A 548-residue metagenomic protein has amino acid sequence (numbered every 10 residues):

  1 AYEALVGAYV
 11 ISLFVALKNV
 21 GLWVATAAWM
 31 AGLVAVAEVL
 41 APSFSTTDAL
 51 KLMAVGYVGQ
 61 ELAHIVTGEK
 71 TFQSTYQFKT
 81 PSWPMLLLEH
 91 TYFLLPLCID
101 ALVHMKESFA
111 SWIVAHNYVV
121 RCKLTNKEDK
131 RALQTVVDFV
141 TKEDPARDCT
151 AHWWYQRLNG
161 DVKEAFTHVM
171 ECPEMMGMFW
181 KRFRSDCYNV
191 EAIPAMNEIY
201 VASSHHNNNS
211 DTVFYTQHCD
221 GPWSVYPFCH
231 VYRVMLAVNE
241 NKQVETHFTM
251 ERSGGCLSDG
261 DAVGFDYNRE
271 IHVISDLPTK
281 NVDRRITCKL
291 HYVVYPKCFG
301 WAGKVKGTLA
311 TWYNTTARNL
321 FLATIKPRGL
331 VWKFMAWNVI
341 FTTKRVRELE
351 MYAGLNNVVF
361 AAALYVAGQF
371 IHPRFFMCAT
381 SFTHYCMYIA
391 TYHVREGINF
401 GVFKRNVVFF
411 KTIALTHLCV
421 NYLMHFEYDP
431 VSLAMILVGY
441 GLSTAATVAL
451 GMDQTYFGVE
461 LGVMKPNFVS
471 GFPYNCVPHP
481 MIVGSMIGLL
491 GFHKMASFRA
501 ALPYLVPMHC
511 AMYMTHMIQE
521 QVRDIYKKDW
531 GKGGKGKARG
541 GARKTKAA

Functional and structural regions predicted by a protein language model:
A1-T71, M85-A110, R318, T324-Y474 (+1 more regions): Membrane-anchoring alpha-helices and their flanking helix-loop junctions
A28, H206, Y226-A262: Glycine- and acidic-residue-rich phosphate-binding/metal-coordinating active-site segment common to enzymes that handle
A110-E191, G397-N399: Non-heme Fe(II)/2-oxoglutarate
R121, T216, R233-A237, A262-G264 (+1 more regions): Conserved hydrophobic/aromatic beta-strand scaffold that supports enzyme active sites
Q156-N241: Conserved double-stranded beta-helix
Q243-F341: Catalytic core of Fe(II)/2-oxoglutarate
